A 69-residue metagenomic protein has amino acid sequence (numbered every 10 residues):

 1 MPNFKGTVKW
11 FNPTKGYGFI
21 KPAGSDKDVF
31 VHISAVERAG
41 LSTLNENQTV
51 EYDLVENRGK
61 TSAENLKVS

Functional and structural regions predicted by a protein language model:
M1-K5: Short coil-to-beta-strand transition motifs
F11, D53-N57: Short beta-strand micro-motifs enriched in acidic
P13-K15: Short, conserved beta-turn/loop elements at beta-strand boundaries and strand-helix junctions
D28-A39: Beta-strand/loop nucleic-acid-binding surfaces
E37-E51: Short nucleic-acid-contacting surface segments enriched for D/E, G, S/T with interspersed K/R
E56-S69: OB-fold/S1-family single-stranded nucleic acid-binding modules
